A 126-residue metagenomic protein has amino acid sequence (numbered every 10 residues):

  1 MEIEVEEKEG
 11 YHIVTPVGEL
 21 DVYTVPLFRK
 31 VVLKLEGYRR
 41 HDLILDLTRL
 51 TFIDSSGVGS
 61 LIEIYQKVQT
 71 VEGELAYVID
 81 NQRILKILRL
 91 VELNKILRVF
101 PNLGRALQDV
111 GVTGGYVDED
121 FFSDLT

Functional and structural regions predicted by a protein language model:
M1-T15: Short beta-strand/loop segment at the start of cytosolic alpha/beta domains
K8-G10, T48, G104: Conserved catalytic submotifs in the C-terminal HATPase_c
G10, L75, I79, G111-T113: Long, contiguous secondary-structure blocks with strong helical propensity
L20-L97: Amphipathic alpha-helical interaction surfaces in cytosolic regulatory modules
V25, L103-G104: Residues at or immediately preceding the N-termini of alpha-helices
G104-T126: A charged, well-structured terminal subsegment
